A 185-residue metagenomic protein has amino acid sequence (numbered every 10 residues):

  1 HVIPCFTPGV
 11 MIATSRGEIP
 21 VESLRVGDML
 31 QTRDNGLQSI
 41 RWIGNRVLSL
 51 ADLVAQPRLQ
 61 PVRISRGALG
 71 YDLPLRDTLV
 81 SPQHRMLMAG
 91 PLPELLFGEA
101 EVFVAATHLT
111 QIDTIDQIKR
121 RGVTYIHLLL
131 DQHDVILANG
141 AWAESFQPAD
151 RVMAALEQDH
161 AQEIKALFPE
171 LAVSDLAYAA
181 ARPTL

Functional and structural regions predicted by a protein language model:
H1-E22, T184: Protein maturation boundaries and topogenic segments
T7-R16, M29-K165: Long beta-strand-rich cores associated with HINT superfamily self-processing modules
E22-M29: Structural motif
Q158-L185: Solvent-exposed adhesion/ligand-recognition segments of exported proteins
